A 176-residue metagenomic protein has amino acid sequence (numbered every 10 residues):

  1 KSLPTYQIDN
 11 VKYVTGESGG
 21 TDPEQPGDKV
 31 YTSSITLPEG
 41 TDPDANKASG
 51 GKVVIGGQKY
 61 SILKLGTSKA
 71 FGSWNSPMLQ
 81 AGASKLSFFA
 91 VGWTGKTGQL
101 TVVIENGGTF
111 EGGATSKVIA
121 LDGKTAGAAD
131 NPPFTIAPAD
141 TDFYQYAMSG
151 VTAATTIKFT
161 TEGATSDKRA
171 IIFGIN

Functional and structural regions predicted by a protein language model:
K1-G19, W93-G95, A114-N176: Terminal, low-complexity interaction segments
Y6-S49: Extracellular carbohydrate-recognition regions
P23, S34-P38, P43, V103 (+3 more regions): Serine/threonine-rich, low-complexity intrinsically disordered segments
G51, G107-F110, A114: Small-residue (G/S/T/A) turn/hinge positions that recur once per unit in extracellular repeat modules
G51-V54, F88: Surface-exposed repetitive/solenoidal architectures
Q58-S87, W93-G98, T141-Y146, I172: Short beta-strands within extracellular/lumenal beta-sheet-rich domains
F89-A90, I104: Residue-level recognition of conserved beta-strand positions in structured domain cores
T97-G108: Short, surface-exposed beta-strand/strand-loop-strand elements in extracellular ectodomains
